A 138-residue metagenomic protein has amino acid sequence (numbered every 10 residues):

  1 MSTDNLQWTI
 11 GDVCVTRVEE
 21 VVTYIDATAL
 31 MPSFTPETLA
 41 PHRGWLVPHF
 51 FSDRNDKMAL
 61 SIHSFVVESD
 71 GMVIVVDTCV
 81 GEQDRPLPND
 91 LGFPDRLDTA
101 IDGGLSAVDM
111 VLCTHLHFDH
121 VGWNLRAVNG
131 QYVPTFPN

Functional and structural regions predicted by a protein language model:
M1-T99, A107-M110: Metallo-beta-lactamase
D12, P137-N138: A generic structural signal for alpha->beta connector loops
D84, V121-G122: Glycine/Thr-rich phosphate-binding loops of Rossmann-like dinucleotide-binding domains
T99-A100, L116: Basic (Lys/Arg-enriched) interaction patch that binds polyanionic ligands
G103-S106, F136: Structured loop/turn residues at beta-strand edges in well-structured enzyme cores
V108-D119: Metallo-beta-lactamase
L125: Catalytic Zn2+-binding segment of zinc metalloproteases
G130-P137: Short, conserved loop/helix-junction motifs that constitute active-site signature segments in enzyme catalytic cores
